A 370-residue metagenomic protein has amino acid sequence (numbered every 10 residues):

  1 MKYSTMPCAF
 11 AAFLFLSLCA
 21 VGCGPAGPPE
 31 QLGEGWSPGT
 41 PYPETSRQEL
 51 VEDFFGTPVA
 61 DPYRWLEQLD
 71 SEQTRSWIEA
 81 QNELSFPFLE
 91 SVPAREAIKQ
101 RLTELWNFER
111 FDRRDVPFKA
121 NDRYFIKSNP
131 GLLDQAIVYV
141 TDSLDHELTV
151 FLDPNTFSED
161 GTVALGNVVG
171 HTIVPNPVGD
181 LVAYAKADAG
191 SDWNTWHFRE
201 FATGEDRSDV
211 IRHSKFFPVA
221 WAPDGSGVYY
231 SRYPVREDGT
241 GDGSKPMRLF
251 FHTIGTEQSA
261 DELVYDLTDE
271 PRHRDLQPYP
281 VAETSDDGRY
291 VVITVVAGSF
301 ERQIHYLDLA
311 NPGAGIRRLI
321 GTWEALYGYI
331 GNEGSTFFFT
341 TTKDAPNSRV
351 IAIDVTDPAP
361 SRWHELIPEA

Functional and structural regions predicted by a protein language model:
M1-A11: Bacterial N-terminal signal peptides that target proteins for export
L18-G22: C-terminal motif of bacterial Sec signal peptides marking the signal peptidase cleavage site
C23-A370: Beta-propeller folds
